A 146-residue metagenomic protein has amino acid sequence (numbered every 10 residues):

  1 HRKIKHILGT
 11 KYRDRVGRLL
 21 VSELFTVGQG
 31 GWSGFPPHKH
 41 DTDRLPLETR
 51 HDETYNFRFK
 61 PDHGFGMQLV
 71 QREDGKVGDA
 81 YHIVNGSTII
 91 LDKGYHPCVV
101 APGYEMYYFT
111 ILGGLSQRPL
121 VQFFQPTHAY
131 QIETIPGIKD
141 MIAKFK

Functional and structural regions predicted by a protein language model:
H1-N85, V100-K146: Active-site region of the double-stranded beta-helix
Y95-P97: Short, charged beta-turn/beta-strand-edge "cap" motif at the junction between a beta-strand and an adjacent loop
